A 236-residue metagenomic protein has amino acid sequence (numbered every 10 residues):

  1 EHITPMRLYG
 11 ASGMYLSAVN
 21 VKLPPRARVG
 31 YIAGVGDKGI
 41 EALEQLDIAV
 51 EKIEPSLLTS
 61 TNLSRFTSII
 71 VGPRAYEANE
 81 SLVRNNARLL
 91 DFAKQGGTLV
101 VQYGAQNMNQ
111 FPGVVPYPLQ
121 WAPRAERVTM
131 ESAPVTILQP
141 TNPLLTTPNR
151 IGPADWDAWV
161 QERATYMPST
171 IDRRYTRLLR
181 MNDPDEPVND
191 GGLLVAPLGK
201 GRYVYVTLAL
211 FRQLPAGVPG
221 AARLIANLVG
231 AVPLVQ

Functional and structural regions predicted by a protein language model:
E1-G72, Q102-A105, Q120, R212-L214 (+1 more regions): Aromatic-Pro/Gly-enriched surface loop or interdomain linker that acts as a lid/target-recognition segment
M14, P55-L58, R84-A87, P187-L193: Alpha-helical scaffolding within the catalytic cores of extracellular/periplasmic polymer-degrading hydrolases
K22-P24, N62-S64, A93-K94, P187 (+1 more regions): Extracellular/periplasmic catalytic domains that process cell-envelope and extracellular macromolecules
L46-D47, Q95, R173, G199: Short, structured coil segments at secondary-structure junctions
D47-A49, R74-N79, R180-D183: Short, flexible loop segments at the rims of nucleotide/cofactor-binding pockets, characterized by
V50, L99, Y203: Hydrophobic anchor at the start of a short beta-strand that flanks the dinucleotide cofactor-binding loop
R74-D157, V206, G220, A226: A glycine-rich, often tryptophan-bearing local segment used as a flexible ligand/cofactor-contacting loop or short
P123-V218, P233-Q236: Catalytic beta-strand/loop cores that center a nucleophilic Ser/Cys/Thr and support acyl-enzyme chemistry
